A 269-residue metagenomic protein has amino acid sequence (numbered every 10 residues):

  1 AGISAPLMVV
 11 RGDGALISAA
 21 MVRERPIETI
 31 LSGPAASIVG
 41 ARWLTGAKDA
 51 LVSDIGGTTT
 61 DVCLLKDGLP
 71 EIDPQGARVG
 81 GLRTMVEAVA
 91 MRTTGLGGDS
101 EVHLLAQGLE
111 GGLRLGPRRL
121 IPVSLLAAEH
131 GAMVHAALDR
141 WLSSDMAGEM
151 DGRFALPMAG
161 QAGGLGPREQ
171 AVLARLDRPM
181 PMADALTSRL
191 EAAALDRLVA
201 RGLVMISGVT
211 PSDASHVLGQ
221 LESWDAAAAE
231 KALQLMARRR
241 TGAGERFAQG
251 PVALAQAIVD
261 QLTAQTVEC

Functional and structural regions predicted by a protein language model:
A1-C269: N-terminally biased helix-coil "hinge/interface" segments that flank
